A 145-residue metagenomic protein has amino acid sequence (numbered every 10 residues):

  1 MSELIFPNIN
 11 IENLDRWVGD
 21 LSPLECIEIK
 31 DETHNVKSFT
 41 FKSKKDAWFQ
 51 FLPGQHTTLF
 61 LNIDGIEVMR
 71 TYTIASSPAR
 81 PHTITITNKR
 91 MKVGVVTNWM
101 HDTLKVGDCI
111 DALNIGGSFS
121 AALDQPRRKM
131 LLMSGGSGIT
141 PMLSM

Functional and structural regions predicted by a protein language model:
M1-S2: Helix-rich terminal scaffold detector
F6-L113, R127-R128: Ferredoxin-reductase
I63, G116, G136: Flexible, active-site-proximal loop/turn residues at the rims of small-molecule/cofactor binding pockets and catalytic
I66, F119, I139: Flexible, glycine-rich phosphate/dinucleotide-binding loops and adjacent beta-alpha linkers at cofactor/substrate
I74, I139-M145: Histidine-anchored nucleotide/phosphate-binding helix
I110, N114-A122: Aromatic-rich membrane-interfacial microdomains
A122, R128-K129: Internal metal/ion-chelating core segments
M130-T140: Short, glycine-rich nucleotide/cofactor-binding loops
